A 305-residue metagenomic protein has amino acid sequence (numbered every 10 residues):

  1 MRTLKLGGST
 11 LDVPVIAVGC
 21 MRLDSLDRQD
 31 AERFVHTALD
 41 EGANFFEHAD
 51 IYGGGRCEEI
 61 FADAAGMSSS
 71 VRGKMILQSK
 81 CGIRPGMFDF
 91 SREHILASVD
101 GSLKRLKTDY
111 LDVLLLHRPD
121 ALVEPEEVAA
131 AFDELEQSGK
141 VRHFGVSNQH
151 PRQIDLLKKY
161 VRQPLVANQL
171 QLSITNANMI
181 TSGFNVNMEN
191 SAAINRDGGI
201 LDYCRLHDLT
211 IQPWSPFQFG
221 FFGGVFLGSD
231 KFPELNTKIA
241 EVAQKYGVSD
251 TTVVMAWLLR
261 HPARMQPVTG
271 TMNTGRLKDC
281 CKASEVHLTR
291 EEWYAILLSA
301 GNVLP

Functional and structural regions predicted by a protein language model:
M1-M75, Q137, F219-G220: N-terminal binding-site loop/beta-alpha segment at the start of enzyme catalytic domains that lines or forms
V18, H48, S79, V113-L116 (+4 more regions): Conserved beta-strand positions
L23-Q29, A49-E59, R84-D89, D120-E124 (+2 more regions): Acidic-and-aromatic substrate-binding clefts and catalytic sites of carbohydrate-active enzymes
L26-A38, F90-R105, R152-D155: Short, acidic/polar
A43, T108-L111, V141, L165: A structural motif
V71-E93, H117-R118: Structural motif corresponding to the early beta-alpha repeats
L103-E124: Active-site groove signature of glycoside hydrolases
P125-P305: Beta/alpha (TIM)-barrel catalytic core signal, keyed to glycine-rich beta->alpha loops juxtaposed to Asp/Glu that bind
